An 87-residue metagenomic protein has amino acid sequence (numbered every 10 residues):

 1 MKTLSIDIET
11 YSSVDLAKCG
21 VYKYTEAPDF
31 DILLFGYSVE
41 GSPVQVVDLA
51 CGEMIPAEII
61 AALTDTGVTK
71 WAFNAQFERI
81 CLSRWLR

Functional and structural regions predicted by a protein language model:
K2-S5, T10, D15-C19, E26 (+1 more regions): Conserved DEDDh/DEDDy metal-dependent 3′-5′ exonuclease domain
